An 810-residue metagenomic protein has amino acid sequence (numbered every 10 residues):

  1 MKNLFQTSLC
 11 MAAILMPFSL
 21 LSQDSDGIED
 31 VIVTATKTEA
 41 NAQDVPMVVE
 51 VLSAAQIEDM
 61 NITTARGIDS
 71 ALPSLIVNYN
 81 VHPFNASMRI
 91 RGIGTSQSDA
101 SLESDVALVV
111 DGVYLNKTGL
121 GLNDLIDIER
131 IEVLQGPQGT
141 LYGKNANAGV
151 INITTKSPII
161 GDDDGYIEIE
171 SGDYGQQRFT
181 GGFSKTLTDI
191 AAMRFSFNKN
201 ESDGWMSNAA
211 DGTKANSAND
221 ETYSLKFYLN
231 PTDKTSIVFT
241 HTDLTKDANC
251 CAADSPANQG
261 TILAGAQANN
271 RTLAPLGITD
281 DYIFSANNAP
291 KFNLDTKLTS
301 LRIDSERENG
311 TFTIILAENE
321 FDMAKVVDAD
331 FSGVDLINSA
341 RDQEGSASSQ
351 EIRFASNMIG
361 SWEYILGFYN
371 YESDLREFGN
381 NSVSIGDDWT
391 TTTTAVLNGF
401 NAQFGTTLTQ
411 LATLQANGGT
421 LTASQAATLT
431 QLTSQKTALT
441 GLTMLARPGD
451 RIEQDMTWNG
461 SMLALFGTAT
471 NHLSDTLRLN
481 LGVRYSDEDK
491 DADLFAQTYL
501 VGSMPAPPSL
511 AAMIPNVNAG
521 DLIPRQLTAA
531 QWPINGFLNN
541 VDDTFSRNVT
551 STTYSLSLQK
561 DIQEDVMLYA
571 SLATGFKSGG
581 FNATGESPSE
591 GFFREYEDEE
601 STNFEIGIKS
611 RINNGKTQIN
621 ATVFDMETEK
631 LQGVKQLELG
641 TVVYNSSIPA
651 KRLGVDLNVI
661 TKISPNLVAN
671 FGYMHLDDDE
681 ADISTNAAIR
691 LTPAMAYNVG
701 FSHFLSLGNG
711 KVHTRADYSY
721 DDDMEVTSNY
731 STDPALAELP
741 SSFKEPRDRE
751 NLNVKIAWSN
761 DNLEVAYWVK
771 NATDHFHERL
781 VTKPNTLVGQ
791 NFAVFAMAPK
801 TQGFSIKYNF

Functional and structural regions predicted by a protein language model:
G27-G161, I606: Acidic, small-polar-rich N-terminal luminal/periplasmic segments of exported/outer-membrane proteins
E103-D105, K117, I126-E129, Q135 (+7 more regions): Outer-membrane beta-barrel translocator/receptor signature
N152, I160-D162, E168-E170, G182-N288 (+6 more regions): Periplasmic-side early beta-strands and strand-to-turn transitions of outer-membrane beta-barrels
M206-K214, C250-S285, D328-N338, N380-E453 (+7 more regions): Solvent-exposed loop segments that connect transmembrane elements
Y228-T232, F354-N357, E363, Y369-Y371 (+3 more regions): Structural signature of Gram-negative outer-membrane beta-barrels, strongest in the C-terminal barrel of TonB-dependent
S300-R307, T311-V327, D561-G580, T584 (+5 more regions): Membrane-embedded beta-barrel scaffold of Gram-negative outer-membrane proteins
A355, S361-Y369, D475-L479, D487 (+3 more regions): Gram-negative outer-membrane beta-barrel transporters
A669, S719-A735, A757-F810: C-terminal beta-signal and adjacent terminal beta-strands/loops of Gram-negative outer-membrane beta-barrel proteins
